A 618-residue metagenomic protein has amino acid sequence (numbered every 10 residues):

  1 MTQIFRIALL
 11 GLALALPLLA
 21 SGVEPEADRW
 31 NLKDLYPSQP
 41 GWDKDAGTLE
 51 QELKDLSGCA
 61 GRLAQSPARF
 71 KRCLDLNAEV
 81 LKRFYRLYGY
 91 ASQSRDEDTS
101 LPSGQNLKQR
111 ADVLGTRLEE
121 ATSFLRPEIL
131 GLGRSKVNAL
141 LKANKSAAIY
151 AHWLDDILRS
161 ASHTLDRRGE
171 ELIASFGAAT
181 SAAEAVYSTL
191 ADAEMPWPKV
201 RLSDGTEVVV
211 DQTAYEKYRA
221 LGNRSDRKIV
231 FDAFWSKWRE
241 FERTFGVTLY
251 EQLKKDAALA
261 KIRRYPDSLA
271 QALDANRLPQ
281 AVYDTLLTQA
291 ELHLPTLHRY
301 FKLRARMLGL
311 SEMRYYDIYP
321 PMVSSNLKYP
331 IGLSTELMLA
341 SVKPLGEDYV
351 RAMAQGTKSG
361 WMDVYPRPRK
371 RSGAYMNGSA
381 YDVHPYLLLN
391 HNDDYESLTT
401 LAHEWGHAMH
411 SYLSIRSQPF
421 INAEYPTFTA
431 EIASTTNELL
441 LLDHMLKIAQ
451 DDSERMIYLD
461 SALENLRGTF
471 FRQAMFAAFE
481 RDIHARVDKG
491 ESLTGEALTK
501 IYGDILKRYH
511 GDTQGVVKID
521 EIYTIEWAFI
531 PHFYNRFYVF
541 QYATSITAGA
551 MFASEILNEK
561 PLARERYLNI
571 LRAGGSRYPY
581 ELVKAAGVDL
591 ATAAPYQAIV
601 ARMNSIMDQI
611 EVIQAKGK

Functional and structural regions predicted by a protein language model:
I7-P17: Bacterial N-terminal signal peptides
S21-S324, T335, L506, I613-K616: A well-structured
V23-E24, K33-P37, G41, L125 (+10 more regions): C-terminal, non-catalytic "cap/extension" segments appended to globular domains
R264, N392-Y412, S434, L439 (+1 more regions): Active-site recognition of the HExxH zinc-binding catalytic motif
L310-S341, H410, L463-T469, A474 (+1 more regions): Long, K/E/R/D-enriched contiguous segments that form extended
L327-Y329, D382-L401: Short pre-active-site segment immediately N-terminal to the catalytic Zn-binding motif
L327-Y329, M362-H384: Catalytic zinc-binding patch centered on the HExxH motif and its immediate surroundings that defines zinc-dependent
S411-T435: Post-HEXXH active-site segment of zinc metalloproteases
